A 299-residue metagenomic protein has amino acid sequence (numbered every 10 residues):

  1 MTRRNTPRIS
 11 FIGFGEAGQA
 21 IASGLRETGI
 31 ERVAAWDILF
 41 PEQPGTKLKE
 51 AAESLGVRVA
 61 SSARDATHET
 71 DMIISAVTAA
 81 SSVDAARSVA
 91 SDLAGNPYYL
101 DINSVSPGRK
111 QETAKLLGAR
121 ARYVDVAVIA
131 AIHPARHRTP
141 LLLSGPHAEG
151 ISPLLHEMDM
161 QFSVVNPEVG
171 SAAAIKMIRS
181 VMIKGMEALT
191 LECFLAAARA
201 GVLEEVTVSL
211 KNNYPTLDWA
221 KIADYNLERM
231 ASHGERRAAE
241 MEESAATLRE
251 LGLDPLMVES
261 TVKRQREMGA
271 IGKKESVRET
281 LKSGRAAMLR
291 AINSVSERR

Functional and structural regions predicted by a protein language model:
M1-H68: NAD(P)+-binding Rossmann beta1-loop-alpha1 motif at the extreme N-terminus of oxidoreductases
I12, W36, S75-A76, V126: The conserved SAM/SAH-binding core of class I Rossmann-like methyltransferase domains, concentrating on the hydrophobic
R32, R58, Y98, R122 (+1 more regions): Conserved beta-strand segments of alpha/beta enzyme cores
G56, E69-T70, N96, T139 (+1 more regions): Short, well-ordered alpha-helix to beta-strand connector turns
R64-Y123: Rossmann-fold NAD(P) dinucleotide-binding segment
V105-K184: Rossmann-fold dinucleotide-binding core
I175-L281: Helical "substrate-binding/catalytic lid" subdomain of Rossmann-like NAD(P)-dependent dehydrogenases/reductases
